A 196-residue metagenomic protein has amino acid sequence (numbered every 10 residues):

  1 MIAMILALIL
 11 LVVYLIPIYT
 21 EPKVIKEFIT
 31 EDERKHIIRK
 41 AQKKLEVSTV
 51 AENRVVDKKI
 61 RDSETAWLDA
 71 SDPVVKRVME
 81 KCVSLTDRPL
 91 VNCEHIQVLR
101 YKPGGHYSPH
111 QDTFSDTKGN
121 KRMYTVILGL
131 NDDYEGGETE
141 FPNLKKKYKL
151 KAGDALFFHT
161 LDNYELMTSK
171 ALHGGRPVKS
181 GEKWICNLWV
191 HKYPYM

Functional and structural regions predicted by a protein language model:
M1-M196: Fe(II)/2-oxoglutarate oxygenase catalytic core
